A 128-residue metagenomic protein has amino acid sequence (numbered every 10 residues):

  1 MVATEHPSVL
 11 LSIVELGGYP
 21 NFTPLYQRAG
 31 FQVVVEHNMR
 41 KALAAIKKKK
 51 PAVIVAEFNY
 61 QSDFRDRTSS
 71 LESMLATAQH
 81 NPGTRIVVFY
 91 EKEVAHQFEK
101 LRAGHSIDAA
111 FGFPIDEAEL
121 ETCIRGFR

Functional and structural regions predicted by a protein language model:
M1-L25, Q79-G83, I115-R128: Non-catalytic signal-transmission and effector/linker regions of two-component phosphorelay proteins
L11-I13, E36, I54-N59, I86-Y90: Conserved beta-strand segments of the P-loop GTPase G domain that flank and frequently precede/overlap
F22-R28, E72-M74, Q97-H105: Short, aromatic/basic amphipathic alpha-helical patches
A29-V33: A generic structural motif
V35, F89-R128: Output/docking surface of receiver
H37-V53: Acidic, metal-coordinating helix/loop segments flanking the phosphotransfer/catalytic sites of two-component signaling
A42, T68, K100-R102: Residue preferences within the helical output face of two-component receiver
V53-N81, Y90-Q97: Conserved phosphotransfer microenvironments
